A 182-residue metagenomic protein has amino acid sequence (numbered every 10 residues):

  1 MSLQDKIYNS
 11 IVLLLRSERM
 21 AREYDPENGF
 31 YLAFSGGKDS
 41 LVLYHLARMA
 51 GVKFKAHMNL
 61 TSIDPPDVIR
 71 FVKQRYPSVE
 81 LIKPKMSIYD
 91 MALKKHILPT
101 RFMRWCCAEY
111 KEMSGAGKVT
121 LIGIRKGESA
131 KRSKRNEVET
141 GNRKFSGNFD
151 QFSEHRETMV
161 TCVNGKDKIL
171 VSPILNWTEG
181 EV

Functional and structural regions predicted by a protein language model:
M1-V182: Nucleotide-activated chemistry modules centered on ATP-dependent adenylation/adenylyltransferase
